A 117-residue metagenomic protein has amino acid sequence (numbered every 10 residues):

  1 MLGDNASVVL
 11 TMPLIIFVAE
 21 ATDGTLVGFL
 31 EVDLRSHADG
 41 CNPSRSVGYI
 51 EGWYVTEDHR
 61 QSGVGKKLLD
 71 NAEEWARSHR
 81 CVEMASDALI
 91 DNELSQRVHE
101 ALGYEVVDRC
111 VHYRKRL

Functional and structural regions predicted by a protein language model:
M1-A21: Active-site rim helix/loop that mediates acceptor-substrate recognition in acyltransferases
V18, T25-L34, Y49, Y54: Conserved beta-strand in the GNAT
A21-G28, V64, L94, V107: Glycine-rich acetyl-CoA-binding "A-motif" of GNAT/NAT acetyltransferases
L34-C41, S95-R97: A short, acidic/glycine-rich surface segment
P43-E57, V111-H112: Conserved acetyl-CoA binding element of GNAT-fold acetyltransferases
E51-V55, Q61-E74, S78, R97-A101: Conserved acetyl-CoA-binding loop-helix of GNAT-fold acetyltransferases
C81, E100-R109: Conserved acetyl-CoA-binding loop of GNAT-fold acetyltransferases
A85-S95, R114: Conserved beta-strand-loop-alpha-helix junction that forms the acyl-donor binding cleft
